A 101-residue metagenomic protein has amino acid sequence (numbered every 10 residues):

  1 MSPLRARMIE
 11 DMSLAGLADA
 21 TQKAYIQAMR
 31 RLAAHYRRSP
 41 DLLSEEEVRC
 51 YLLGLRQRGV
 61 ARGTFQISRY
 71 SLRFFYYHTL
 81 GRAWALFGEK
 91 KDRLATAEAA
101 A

Functional and structural regions predicted by a protein language model:
M1-S2: Intrinsically disordered, low-complexity and often Lys/Arg-enriched segments
A6-A100: N-terminal core-binding DNA-recognition domain of tyrosine recombinases/integrases
